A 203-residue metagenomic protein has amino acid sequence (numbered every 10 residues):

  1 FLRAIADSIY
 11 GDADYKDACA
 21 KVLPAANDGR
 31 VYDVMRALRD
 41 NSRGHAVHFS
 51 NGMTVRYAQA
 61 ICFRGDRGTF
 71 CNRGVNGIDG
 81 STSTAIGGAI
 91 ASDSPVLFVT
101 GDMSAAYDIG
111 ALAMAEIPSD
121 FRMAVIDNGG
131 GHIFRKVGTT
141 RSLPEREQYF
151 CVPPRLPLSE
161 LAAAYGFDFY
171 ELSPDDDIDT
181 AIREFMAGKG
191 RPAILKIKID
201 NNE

Functional and structural regions predicted by a protein language model:
F1-D14, A115-E116, M123, G138: Glycine-rich, acidic loop regions that bind phosphate or pyrophosphate groups
L2, S8, D12, N27-M35 (+3 more regions): Generic structural signal for well-ordered, non-membrane alpha-helical segments in soluble metabolic enzymes
L2-I5, A18-A25, G166-D168: Charged, low-complexity surface segments at secondary-structure and domain boundaries
A4-I5, C19, F49, M103 (+1 more regions): Generic hydrophobic, helix-prone segments enriched in Leu/Val/Ile
I5-A13, R39-H45, G166, M186-G190: Structural signal for hydrophobic packing residues in well-ordered secondary-structure cores of soluble enzyme domains
S8-K21, K196-I199: Short, flexible loop/turn segments with low-complexity composition
D14-D93: Active-site diphosphate/adenylate-binding microenvironment
Y57-E203: Thiamine diphosphate
